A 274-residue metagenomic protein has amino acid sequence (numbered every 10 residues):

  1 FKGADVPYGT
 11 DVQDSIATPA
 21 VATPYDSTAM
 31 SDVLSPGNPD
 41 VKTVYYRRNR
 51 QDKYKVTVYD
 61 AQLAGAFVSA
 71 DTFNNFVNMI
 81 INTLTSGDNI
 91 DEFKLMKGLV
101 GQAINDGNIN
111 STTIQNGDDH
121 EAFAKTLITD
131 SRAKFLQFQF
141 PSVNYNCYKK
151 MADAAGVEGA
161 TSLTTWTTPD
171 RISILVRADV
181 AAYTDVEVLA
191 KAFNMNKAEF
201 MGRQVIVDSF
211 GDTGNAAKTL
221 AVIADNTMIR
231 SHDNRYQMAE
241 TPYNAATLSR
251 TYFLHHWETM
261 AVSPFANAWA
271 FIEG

Functional and structural regions predicted by a protein language model:
F1-V56: Assembly/oligomerization interface modules of large self-assembling protein complexes
V6, V12, G159, V205 (+1 more regions): Polar low-complexity intrinsically disordered regions enriched in Ser/Thr and small residues
G9, Y59-D60, R177, A224-D225 (+1 more regions): Alpha-helix initiation/capping motif
D26-S31, L84, R132-Q139: A structural signal for well-ordered alpha-helices, especially hydrophobic packing surfaces of coiled-coils
D40-T112, Y252-L254: Long, contiguous amphipathic alpha-helices that act as assembly "spine/axial" helices in icosahedral shell and virion
G107-R203: Extended, solvent-exposed, turn-rich assembly/linker loops in the middle of proteins
V186-G274: Extended, compositionally biased alpha-helical segments that mediate assembly or anchoring
